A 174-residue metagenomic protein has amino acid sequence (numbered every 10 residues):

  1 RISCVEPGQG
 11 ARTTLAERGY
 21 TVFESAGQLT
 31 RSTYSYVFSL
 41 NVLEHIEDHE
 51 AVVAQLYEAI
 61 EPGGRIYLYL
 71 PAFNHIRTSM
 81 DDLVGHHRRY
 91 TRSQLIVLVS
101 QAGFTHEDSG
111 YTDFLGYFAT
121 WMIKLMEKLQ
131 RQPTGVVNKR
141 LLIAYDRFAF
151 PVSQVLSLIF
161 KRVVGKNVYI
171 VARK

Functional and structural regions predicted by a protein language model:
R1-T78, T91-V99, I170-K174: Conserved SAM-binding loop
T14, A59, L98-G103, V136-F148: Short, surface-exposed, charge-dense and proline/glycine-enriched linear segments
R31, D113-K174: A C-terminal cap/extension of S-adenosyl-L-methionine-dependent methyltransferases that defines the acceptor-substrate
Y67, D108-Y111: A structural signal for short, well-ordered beta-strand segments and their strand-loop junctions that often border
A72, Y111-F114: Short, conserved alpha-helical segments within structured domains
D81-H86: Short glycine-enriched, charge-decorated loop/helix-capping segments at active-site entrances that position
H87-G103, D108-S109: Short alpha-helix
